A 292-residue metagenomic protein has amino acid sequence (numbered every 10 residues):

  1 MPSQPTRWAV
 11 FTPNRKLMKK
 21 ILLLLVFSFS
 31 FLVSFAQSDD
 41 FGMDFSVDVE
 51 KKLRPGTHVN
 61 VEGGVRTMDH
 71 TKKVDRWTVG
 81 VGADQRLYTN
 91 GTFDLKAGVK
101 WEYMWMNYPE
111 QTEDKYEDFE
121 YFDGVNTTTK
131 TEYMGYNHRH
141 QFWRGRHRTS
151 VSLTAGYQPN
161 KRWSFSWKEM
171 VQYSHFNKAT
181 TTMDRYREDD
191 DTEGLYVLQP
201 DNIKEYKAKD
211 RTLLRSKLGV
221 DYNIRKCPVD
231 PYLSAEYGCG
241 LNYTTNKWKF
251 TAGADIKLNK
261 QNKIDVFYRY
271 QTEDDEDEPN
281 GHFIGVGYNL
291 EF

Functional and structural regions predicted by a protein language model:
M1-F41, F292: Bacterial Sec-dependent N-terminal signal peptides
A36-D44, T67-R76, D210-T212, C239-W248 (+1 more regions): Solvent-exposed loop/turn segments connecting transmembrane beta-strands in outer-membrane beta-barrel proteins
Q37-Y88, T92-P109: Start-of-domain marker
V47, V79-A83, V151-L153, S216-L218 (+3 more regions): Membrane-embedded beta-strands of outer-membrane beta-barrel proteins, especially the hydrophobic/small aromatic
K51, Q85-L87, F93, Y103 (+4 more regions): Residue-level signature of outer-membrane beta-barrel architecture
G56-V61, N90-A97, K161-F165, K226-P231 (+1 more regions): Repeated loop/turn-to-beta-strand initiation elements of outer-membrane beta-barrel proteins
G63-D69, Q85, V99-N107, Y157 (+4 more regions): Transmembrane beta-strands of outer-membrane beta-barrel pores
N280-F292: Outer-membrane beta-barrel "beta-signal"
